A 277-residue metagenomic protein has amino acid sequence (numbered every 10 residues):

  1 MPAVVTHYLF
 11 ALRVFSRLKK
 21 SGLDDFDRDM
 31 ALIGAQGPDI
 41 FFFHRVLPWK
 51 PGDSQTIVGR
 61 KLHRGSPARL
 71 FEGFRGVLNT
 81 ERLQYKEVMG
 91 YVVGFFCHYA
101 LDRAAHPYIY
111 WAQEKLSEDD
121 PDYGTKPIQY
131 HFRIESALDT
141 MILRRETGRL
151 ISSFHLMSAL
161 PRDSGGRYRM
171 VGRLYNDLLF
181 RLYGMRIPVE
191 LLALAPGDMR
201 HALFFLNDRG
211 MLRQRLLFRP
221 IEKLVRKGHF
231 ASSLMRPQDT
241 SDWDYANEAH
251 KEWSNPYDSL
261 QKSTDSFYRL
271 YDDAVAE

Functional and structural regions predicted by a protein language model:
M1-G94, Y99-E277: N-terminal leader/auxiliary helical segments
